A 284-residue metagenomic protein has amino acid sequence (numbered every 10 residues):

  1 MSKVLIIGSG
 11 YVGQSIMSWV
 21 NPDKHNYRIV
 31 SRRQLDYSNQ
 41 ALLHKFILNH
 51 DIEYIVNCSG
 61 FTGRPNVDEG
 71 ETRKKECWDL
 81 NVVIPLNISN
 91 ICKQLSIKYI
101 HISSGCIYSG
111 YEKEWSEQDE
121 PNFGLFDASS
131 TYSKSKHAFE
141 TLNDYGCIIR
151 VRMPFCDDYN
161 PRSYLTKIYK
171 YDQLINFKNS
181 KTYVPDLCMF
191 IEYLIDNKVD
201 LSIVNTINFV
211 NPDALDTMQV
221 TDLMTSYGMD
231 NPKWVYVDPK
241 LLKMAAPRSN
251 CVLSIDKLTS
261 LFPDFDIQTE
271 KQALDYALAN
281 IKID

Functional and structural regions predicted by a protein language model:
S2-P22: N-terminal Rossmann NAD(P)H-binding glycine-rich loop of SDR-like oxidoreductase domains
I7, V30, I55-S59, Y99-G105 (+2 more regions): SDR active-site strand-loop-helix element
Y27-F46: Adenosine-cofactor binding site in Rossmann-like domains, unifying the SAM/SAH pocket of S-adenosylmethionine-dependent
Q40-V82: NAD(P)H-binding glycine-rich loop region in Rossmannoid oxidoreductase-like domains and their noncatalytic homologs
T72-D79, V83, I107-I149, C156: Catalytic helix-loop patch of NAD(P)-dependent Rossmann-fold dehydrogenases
S129, E140-Y193: NAD(P)-dependent short-chain dehydrogenase/reductase
N197-A245, S249: Mid/C-terminal beta-alpha module of Rossmann-like enzyme folds, strongest in SDR-family dehydrogenases/epimerases
Q268-D284: Amphipathic terminal alpha-helices
